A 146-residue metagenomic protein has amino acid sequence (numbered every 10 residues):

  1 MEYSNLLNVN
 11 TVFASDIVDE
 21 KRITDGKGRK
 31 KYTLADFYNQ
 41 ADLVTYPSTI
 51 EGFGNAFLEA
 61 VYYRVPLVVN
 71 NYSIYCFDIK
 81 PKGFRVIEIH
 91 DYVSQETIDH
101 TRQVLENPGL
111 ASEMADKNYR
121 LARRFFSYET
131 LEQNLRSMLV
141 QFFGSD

Functional and structural regions predicted by a protein language model:
M1-D36: Nucleotide-activated donor-binding/catalytic signature segment of Leloir-type glycosyltransferases, i.e., the conserved
K30, V93-H100, M114, T130-L135: Hydrophobic alpha-helical packing elements
N39-A41, E59-V65, N70-N71, P81-K82: Conserved donor-binding/catalytic loop of nucleotide-activated donor transferases
V44-T45: A short hydrophobic beta-strand element within the catalytic core of glycosyltransferases that build diverse glycans
T49: Aromatic "clamp/platform" in nucleotide-sugar-dependent glycosyltransferases that forms part of the donor/acceptor
G54-F57, Y75: Short glycine/serine-rich donor-binding loops of glycosyltransferases
C76-R102, G109-S112: Change "using UDP/GDP/dTDP sugars" to "using nucleotide sugars
E106-V140: A charged, aromatic-enriched C-terminal amphipathic alpha-helix characteristic of glycosyltransferases across folds
